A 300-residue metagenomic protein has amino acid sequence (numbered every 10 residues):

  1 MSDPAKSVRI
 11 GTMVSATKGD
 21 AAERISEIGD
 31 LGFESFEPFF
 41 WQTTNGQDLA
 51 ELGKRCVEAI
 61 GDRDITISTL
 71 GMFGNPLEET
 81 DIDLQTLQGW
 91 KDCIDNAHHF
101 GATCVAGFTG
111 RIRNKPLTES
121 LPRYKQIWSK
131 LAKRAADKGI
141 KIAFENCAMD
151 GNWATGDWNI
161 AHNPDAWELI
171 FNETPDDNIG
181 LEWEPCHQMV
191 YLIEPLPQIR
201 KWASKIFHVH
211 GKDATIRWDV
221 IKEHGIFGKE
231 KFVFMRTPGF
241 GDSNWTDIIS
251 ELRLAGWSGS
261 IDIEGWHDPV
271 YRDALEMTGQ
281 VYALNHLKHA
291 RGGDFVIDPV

Functional and structural regions predicted by a protein language model:
S2-G32, G101-T103, A161-V300: Histidine-acidic metal/acid-base catalytic patches
K6, A22, G61-D62, E79-G180 (+5 more regions): Active-site acidic/histidine proton-transfer and metal-coordination neighborhood in alpha/beta enzyme cores
A16-K18, F40-Q42, F73-P76, T109-R113 (+4 more regions): Active-site-proximal loop/turn and secondary-structure-junction residues that shape catalytic pockets, frequently
E23-S26, L49-R63, K91-H98, K125-R134 (+2 more regions): Short amphipathic alpha-helices and their capping/turn segments at secondary-structure boundaries
E27, L31-L49, G71-N75, A106: N-terminal substrate-binding region of glycoside hydrolase catalytic domains
E37, T69-G71, A106, A143 (+2 more regions): Conserved beta-strand positions in the central sheet of alpha/beta enzyme cores
E37-G61, I112-P116: Glycine-rich, proline-tolerant flexible connector loops at the mouths of alpha/beta enzymes
I65-I67: N-terminal glycine-rich cofactor-binding segment that shapes the pocket for flavin-like pterin cofactors
